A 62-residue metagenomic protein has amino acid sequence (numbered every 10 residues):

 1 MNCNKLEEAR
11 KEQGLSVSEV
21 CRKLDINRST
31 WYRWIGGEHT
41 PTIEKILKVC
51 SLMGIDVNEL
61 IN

Functional and structural regions predicted by a protein language model:
M1, R22, Y32, E44: Catalytic phosphate/metal-binding cores of nucleic-acid and nucleotide-processing enzymes, i.e., regions that mediate
M1-G14: A short, Lys/Arg-rich alpha-helix, primarily the initiator
E7, Y32-R33, L47, I61: Key DNA-contacting residues within the recognition helix of helix-turn-helix
A9, K23, W34: Residues in the recognition helix of alpha-helical DNA-binding motifs
E19-C21, V49: Short alpha-helical "recognition helix" segments of helix-turn-helix
I26-T40: Recognition helix of helix-turn-helix/homeodomain-like DNA-binding domains that insert into the DNA major groove
E44-E59: DNA major-groove recognition helix of helix-turn-helix/homeodomain DNA-binding modules
